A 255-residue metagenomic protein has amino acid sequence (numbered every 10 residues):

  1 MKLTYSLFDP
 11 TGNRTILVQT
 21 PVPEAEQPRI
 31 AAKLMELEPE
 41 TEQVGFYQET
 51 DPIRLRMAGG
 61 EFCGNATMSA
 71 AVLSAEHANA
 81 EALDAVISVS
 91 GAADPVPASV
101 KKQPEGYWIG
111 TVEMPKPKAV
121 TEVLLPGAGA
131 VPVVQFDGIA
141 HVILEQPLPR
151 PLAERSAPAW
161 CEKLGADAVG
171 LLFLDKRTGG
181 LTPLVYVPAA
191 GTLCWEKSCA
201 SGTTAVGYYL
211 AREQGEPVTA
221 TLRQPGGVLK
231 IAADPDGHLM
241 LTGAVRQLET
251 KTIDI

Functional and structural regions predicted by a protein language model:
M1-W108, V142-I255: A glycine-rich beta-to-alpha transition motif near the start of alpha/beta enzyme domains, typified by
V112-R155: Surface-exposed beta-loop interaction hotspot
